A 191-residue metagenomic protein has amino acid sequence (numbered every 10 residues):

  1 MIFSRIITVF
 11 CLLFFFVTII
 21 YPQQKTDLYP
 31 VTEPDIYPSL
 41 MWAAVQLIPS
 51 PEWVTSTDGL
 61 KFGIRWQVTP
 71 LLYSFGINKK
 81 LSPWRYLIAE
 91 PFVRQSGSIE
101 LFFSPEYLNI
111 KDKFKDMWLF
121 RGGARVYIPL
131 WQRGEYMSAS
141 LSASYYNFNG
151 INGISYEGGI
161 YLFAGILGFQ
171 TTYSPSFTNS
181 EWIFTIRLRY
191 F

Functional and structural regions predicted by a protein language model:
M1-Y37: Cleavable N-terminal export/targeting peptides
S4-I7, Y127, G158, R189: Residue-level detector of intrinsically disordered/flexible regions characterized by low predicted structural confidence
P22-Y86, F191: Short glycine/proline- and aromatic-enriched beta-strand/turn motifs that initiate or cap beta-hairpins
W42-S50, G153-F191: Predominantly the C-terminal beta-signal and adjacent terminal strand-loop region of outer-membrane beta-barrel
W42-V45, I99-F102, G134-S140, N149 (+1 more regions): Flexible, solvent-exposed coil segments and beta strand-coil junctions, predominantly the extracellular/periplasmic
E52-I64, Y107-R121, S144-S155, T172-I183: Solvent-exposed loop/turn segments connecting transmembrane beta-strands in outer-membrane beta-barrel proteins
T57, Q132, I160-A164: A generic beta-sheet turn/junction motif
G63-Y145: Gram-negative (and chloroplast) outer-membrane scaffold detector with strong preference for beta-barrel transmembrane
